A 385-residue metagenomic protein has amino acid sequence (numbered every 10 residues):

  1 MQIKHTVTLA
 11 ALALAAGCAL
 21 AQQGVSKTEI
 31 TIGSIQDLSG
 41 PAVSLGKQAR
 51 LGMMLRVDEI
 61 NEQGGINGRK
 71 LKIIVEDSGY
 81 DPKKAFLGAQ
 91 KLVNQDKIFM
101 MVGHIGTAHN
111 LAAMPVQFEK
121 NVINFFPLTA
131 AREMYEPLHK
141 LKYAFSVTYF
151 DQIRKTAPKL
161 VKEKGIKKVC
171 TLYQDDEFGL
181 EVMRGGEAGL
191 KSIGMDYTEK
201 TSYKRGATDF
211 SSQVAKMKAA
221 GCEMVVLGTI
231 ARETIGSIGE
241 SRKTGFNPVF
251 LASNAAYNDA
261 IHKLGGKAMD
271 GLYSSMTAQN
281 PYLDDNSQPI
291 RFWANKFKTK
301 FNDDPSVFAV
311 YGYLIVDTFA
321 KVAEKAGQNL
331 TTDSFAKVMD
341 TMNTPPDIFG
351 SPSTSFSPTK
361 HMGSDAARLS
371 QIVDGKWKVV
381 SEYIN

Functional and structural regions predicted by a protein language model:
M1-T31, I384-N385: Short, low-complexity disordered leader/linker segments with a strong preference for bacterial N-terminal type II
A21-S34, E62-K70, V161-K167: Immediate post-signal peptide segment of exported/extracytoplasmic ligand-binding proteins
V25, E29-M54, E76-K83, I105-A108 (+4 more regions): Extracytoplasmic "Venus flytrap"
E29-T31, S44-L51, Q63-Y135, Y203-F210 (+1 more regions): Beta-alpha junction/loop-to-helix N-cap segments that form part of ligand/metal-binding clefts
A85, F145-K168, T208-S211, T234 (+4 more regions): Hydrophobic alpha-helical segments within soluble ligand-binding/sensing domains
K97-K200, V249-S274: Extracytoplasmic ligand/sensor domains, especially the bilobed periplasmic-binding protein
I238-G312, V379-I384: Extracellular/periplasmic periplasmic-binding protein-like sensory domains
K300-A309, A320-W377: Segments of small-molecule ligand-sensing domains
